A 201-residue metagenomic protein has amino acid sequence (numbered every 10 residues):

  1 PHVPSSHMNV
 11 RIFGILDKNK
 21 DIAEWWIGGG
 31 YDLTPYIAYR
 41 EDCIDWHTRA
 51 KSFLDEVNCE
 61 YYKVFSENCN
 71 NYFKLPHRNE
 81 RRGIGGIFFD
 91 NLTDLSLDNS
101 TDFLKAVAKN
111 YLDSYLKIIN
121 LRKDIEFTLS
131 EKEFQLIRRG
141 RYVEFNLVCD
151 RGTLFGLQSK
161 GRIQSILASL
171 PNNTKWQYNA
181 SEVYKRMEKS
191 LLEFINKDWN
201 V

Functional and structural regions predicted by a protein language model:
P1-W26: Internal mixed beta-strand/loop scaffold within catalytic domains of large alpha/beta enzymes
S5-S6, K20-D21, R40-D42, L154-L157: Short helix/loop capping segments that flank catalytic or ligand/cofactor-binding pockets
K18, T34-E41, N91-F103, R151-T153: A generic structural motif
K18-N68, Q177, S181: Compact, glycine/acidic-enriched structural inserts
G28, N70-L95, G140-L147: Aromatic/basic-lined ligand-recognition segments that form π-stacking hydrophobic pockets flanked by Lys/Arg to engage
C43, D98-N99, L154-K160, Y178: Short conserved micro-motifs at the rims of enzyme active sites and ligand-binding pockets
D98-L154, S190-V201: Extended, compositionally biased non-globular segments
K160-V201: TerminUS-proximal long segments
